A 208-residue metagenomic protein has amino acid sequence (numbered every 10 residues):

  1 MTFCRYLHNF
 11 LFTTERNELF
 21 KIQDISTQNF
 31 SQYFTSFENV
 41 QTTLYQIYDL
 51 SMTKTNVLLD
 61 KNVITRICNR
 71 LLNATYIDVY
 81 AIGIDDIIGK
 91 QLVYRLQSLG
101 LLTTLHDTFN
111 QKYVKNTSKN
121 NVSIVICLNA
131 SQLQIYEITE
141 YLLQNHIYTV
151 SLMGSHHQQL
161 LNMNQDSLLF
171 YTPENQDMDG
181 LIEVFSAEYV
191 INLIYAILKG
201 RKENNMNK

Functional and structural regions predicted by a protein language model:
M1-V63: HTH-adjacent hinge/linker in prokaryotic transcriptional regulators
T42-T43, I67-C68, Y113-V114: Short, flexible segments with low predicted structural confidence
S51, T55, I67-R70, I138: A ubiquitous structural signal for well-ordered alpha-helices
N62-A74: Glycine-rich phosphate/diphosphate-binding loops that line cofactor/substrate pockets in enzymes
L72-Y189, L193-E203: Glycine-rich phosphate-binding loops that contact phosphosugars or nucleotide phosphates
N204-K208: A short, charged, Gly/Pro-tolerant segment at domain boundaries
